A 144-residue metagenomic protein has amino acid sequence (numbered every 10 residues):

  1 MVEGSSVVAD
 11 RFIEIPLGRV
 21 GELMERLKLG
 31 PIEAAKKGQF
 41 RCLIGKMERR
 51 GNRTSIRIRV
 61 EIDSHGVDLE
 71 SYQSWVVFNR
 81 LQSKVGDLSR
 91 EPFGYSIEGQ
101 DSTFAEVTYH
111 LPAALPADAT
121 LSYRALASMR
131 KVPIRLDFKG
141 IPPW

Functional and structural regions predicted by a protein language model:
M1-W144: Alpha-helical, hydrophobic structural elements that either
